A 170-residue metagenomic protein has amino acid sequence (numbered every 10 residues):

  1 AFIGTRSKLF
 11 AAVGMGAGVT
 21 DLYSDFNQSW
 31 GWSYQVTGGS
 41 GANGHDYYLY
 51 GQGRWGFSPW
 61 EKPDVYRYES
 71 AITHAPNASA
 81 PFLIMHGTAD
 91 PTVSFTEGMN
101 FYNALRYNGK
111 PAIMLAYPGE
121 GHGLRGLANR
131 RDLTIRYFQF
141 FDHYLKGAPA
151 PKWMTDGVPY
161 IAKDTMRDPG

Functional and structural regions predicted by a protein language model:
A1-G170: Active-site-proximal cap/loop segments of hydrolase catalytic domains
